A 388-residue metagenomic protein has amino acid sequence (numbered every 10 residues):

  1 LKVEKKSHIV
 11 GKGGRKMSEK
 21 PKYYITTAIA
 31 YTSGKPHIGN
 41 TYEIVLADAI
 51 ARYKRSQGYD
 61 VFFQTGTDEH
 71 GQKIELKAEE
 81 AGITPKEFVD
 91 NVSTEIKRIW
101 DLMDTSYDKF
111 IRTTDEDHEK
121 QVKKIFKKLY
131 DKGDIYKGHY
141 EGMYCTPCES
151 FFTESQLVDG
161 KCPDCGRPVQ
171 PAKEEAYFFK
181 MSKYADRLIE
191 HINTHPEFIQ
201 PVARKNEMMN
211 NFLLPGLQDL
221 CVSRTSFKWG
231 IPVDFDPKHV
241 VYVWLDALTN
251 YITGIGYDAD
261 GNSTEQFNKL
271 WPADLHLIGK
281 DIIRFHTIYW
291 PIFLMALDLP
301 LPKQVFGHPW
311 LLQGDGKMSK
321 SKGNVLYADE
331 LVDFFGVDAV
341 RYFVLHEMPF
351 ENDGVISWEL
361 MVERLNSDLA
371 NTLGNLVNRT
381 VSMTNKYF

Functional and structural regions predicted by a protein language model:
K2-S7, K12, K16: Polybasic, lysine-rich low-complexity intrinsically disordered segments
S18-T65, D117-Q121, P171-K386: Structured secondary-structure scaffolds
Y59-D60, I83, T105, D134: Short glycine/serine/threonine/alanine-rich loop segments
T67-K73: Short, charge-patterned binding micro-sites
K77-D90: A charged helix-plus-loop insertion that forms the helical arch/lid used to bind and gate nucleic-acid substrates
F88-Y144: A broadly conserved sequence feature marking short terminus-proximal activation segments in nucleic acid-centric
K132-A185: Cys/His-rich short segments
